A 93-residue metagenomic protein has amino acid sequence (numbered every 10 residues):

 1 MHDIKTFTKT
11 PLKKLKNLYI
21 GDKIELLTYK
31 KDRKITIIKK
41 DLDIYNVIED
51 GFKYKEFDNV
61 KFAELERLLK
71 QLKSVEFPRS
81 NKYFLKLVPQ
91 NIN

Functional and structural regions predicted by a protein language model:
M1-T28, G51-E76, L87, N91-I92: Negatively charged, low-complexity tracts enriched in Asp/Glu with abundant Ser/Thr
I20-Y45: Amphipathic, interaction-prone secondary-structure segments
I38, Y45-V47, K70, E76-F77: Short linear sequence motifs
L42-Y54: Short, well-ordered strand-loop elements centered on a beta-strand within folded domains, enriched for acidic residues
